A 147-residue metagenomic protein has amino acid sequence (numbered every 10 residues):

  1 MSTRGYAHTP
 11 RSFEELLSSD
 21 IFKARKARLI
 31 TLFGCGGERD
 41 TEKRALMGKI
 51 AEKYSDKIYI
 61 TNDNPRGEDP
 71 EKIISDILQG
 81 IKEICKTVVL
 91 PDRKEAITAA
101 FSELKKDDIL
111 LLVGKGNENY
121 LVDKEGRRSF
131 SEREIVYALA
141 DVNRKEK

Functional and structural regions predicted by a protein language model:
M1-K147: ATP-dependent carboxylate-amine ligase
